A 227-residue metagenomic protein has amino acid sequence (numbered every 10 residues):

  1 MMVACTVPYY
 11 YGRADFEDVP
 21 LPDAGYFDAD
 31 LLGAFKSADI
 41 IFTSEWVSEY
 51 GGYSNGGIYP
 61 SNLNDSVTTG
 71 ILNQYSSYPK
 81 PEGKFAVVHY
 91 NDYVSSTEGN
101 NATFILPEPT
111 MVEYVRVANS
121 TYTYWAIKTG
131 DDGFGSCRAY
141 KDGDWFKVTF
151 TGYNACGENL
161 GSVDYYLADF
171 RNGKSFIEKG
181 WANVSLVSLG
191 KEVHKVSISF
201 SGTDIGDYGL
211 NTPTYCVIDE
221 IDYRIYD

Functional and structural regions predicted by a protein language model:
Y10-T103, P107: N-terminal targeting leaders for non-cytosolic proteins
A24-G25, S120-W125, D204-D207: Short catalytic/ligand-binding loop motif for oxyanion handling, primarily in non-cytosolic enzymes, centered on
S95-T97, E113-T129: Secretory/extracellular carbohydrate-interaction modules and structurally similar beta-sandwich "look-alikes"
P107-Y114, E192-V193: Extended extracellular/luminal ectodomain segments enriched in beta-structured repeat modules
A126-V148: Short coil-to-beta strand junction motifs in C2/discoidin
W145-D227: Terminal, low-complexity interaction segments
